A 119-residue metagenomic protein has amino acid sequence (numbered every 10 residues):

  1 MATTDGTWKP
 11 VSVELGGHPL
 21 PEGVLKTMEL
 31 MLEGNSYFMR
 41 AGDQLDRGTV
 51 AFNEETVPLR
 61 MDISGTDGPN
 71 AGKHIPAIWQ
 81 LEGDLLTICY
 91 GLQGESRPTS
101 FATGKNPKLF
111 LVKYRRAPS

Functional and structural regions predicted by a protein language model:
M1-K9: N-terminal helix-cap/turn-to-beta initiation motif at the start of protein domains
P10-L25, E33-F101: Contiguous, well-ordered beta-strand patches that form the walls/edges of small beta-barrel/beta-sandwich domains
G104-P107: Short, solvent-exposed loop/turn segments at conserved positions within beta-propeller repeat blades
L109-L111: Short hydrophobic/aromatic beta-strand or adjacent loop that forms the aromatic wall/cage of a ligand/substrate-binding
K113-S119: Short beta-strand-to-coil "C-cap" segments at the C-terminal boundary of structured domains/repeats, marking
